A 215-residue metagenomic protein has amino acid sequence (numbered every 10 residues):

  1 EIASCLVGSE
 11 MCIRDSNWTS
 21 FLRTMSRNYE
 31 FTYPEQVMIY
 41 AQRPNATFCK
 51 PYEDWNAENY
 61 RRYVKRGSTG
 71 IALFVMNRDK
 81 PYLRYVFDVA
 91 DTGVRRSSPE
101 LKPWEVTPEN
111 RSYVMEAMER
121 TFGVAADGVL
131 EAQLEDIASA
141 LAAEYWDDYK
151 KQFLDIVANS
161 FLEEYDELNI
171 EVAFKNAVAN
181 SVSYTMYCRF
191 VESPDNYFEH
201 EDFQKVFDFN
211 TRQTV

Functional and structural regions predicted by a protein language model:
I2-G8: Single conserved hydrophobic/aromatic residue that forms the stacking wall/gate of nucleotide- or nucleobase-binding
M11-C12: Active-site loops and adjacent core secondary-structure elements that bind or stabilize anionic groups
N17-T19: Internal alpha-helical transmembrane segments
R23-M25: Short Gly/aromatic-enriched secondary-structure transition segments
N28-V157: Contiguous, non-catalytic segments that form substrate-binding/exosite surfaces or channel walls
A158-D166: A short small-residue
Y165-V178: Active-site metal-coordination segments of metallo-dependent hydrolases
I170-A173, Y184-V215: Long, well-structured alpha-helical subdomains associated with metal-dependent extracellular/ecto-lumenal hydrolases
